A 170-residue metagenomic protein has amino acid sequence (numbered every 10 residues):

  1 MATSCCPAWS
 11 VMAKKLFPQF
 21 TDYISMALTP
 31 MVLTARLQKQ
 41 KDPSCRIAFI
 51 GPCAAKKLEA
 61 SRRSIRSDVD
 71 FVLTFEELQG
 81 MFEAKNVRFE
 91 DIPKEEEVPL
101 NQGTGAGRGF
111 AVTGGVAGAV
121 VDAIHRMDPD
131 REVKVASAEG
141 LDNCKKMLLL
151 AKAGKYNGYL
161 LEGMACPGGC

Functional and structural regions predicted by a protein language model:
M1-C170: Iron-sulfur-associated redox domains of electron-transfer enzymes in respiratory and anaerobic energy metabolism
